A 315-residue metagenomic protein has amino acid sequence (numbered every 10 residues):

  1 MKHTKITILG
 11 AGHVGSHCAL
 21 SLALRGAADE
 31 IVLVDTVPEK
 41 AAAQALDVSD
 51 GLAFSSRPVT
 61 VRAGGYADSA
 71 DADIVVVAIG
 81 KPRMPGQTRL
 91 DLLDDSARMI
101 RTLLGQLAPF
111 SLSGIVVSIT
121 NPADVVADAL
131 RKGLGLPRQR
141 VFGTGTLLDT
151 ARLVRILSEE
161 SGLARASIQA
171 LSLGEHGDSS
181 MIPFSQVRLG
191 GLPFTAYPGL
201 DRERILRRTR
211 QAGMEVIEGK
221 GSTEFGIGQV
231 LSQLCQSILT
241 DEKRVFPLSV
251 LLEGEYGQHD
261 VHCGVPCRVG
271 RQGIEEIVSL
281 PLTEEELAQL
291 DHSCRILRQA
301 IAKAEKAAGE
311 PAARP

Functional and structural regions predicted by a protein language model:
T4-T7: Beta1/beta-strand and adjacent pyrophosphate-binding region of the FAD-binding site in flavoprotein oxidoreductases
A11-G12: Glycine-rich Rossmann-fold phosphate-binding loop(s) that bind the pyrophosphate of adenine dinucleotide cofactors
G15-S16: N-terminal Rossmann-fold NAD(P) dinucleotide-binding loop
L22: Aromatic pocket-lining residues of Rossmann-like dinucleotide-binding sites
E30, V34-A72, Q87, R298-E305: Conserved N-terminal Rossmann-fold NAD(P) cofactor-binding segment
A53-I115: Rossmann-like NAD(P)-binding element
T88-V154: Rossmann-like NAD(P)(H) cofactor-binding subdomain of soluble oxidoreductases
G133-R140, D149-P315: C-terminal substrate-binding/catalytic lobe of Rossmann-fold NAD(P)-dependent dehydrogenases
